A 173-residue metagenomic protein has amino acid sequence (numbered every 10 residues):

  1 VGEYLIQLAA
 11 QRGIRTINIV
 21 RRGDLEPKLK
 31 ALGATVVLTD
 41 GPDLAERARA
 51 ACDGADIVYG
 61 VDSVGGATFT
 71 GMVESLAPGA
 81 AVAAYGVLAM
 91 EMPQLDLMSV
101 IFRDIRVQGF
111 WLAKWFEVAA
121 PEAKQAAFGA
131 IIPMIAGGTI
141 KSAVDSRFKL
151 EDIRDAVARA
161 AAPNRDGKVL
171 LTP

Functional and structural regions predicted by a protein language model:
V1-P42: Mid-domain Rossmann-like dinucleotide-binding core that forms the NAD(H)/NADP(H) cofactor-binding site
G2, E26, A45, F69-T70 (+2 more regions): Short, well-ordered alpha-helical microsegments
I17-G23, S63-G66, R147: Glycine-rich beta-to-alpha transition loops that act as phosphate-gripper elements at the mouths of alpha/beta enzyme
V20, A67-T139, P173: Glycine-rich phosphate-binding loop and adjacent beta-alpha segment of Rossmann(oid) nucleotide-cofactor-binding
L44-A55: Short amphipathic alpha-helix with an adjacent loop that forms part of the alpha/beta core around
V58-V61: N-terminal Rossmann-like NAD(P) cofactor-binding module of classical short-chain dehydrogenase/reductase
I132, G137-S146, R154-P173: C-terminal capping/lid region of NAD(P)-dependent oxidoreductase domains
